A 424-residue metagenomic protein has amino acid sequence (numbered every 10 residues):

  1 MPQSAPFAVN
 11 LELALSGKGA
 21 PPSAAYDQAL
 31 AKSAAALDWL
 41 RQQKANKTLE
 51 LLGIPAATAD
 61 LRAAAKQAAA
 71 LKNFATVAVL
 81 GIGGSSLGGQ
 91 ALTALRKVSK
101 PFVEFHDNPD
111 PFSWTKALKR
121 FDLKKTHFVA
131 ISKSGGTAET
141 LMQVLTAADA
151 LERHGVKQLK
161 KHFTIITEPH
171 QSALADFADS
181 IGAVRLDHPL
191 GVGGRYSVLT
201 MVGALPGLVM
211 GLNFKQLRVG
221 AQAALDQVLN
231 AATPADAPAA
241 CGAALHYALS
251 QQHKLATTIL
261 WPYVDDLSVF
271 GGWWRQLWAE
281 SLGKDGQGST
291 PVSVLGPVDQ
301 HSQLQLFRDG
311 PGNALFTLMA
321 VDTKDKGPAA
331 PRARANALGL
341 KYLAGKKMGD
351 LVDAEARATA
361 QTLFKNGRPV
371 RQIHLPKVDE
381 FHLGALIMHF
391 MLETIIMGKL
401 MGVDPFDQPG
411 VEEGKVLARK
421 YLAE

Functional and structural regions predicted by a protein language model:
M1-A69, R332-L343, A358: Extended, charge-enriched "interface" segments that sit outside catalytic cores
E50-K66, L92-I131, G136-A138, M142-L145: Glycine-rich oxoanion-binding loops at beta->alpha junctions
A56-L71, D236-S250: A short, well-structured juxtamembrane/interface segment
A75-K125, W261-V298: Anionic-ligand anchoring segments at beta-strand to alpha-helix junctions in alpha/beta enzyme folds, i.e., glycine
G89-T93, T115-L118, E139-Q143, L174-S180 (+3 more regions): Short acidic, glycine/serine/threonine-rich loops at helix termini
I131-A148, I165-Q222, D350, A354-R357 (+2 more regions): Short alpha-helices
H154-T317, G410-E424: Active-site phosphate/pyrophosphate-binding segments
V292-K377: Helicase-primase coupling helices
